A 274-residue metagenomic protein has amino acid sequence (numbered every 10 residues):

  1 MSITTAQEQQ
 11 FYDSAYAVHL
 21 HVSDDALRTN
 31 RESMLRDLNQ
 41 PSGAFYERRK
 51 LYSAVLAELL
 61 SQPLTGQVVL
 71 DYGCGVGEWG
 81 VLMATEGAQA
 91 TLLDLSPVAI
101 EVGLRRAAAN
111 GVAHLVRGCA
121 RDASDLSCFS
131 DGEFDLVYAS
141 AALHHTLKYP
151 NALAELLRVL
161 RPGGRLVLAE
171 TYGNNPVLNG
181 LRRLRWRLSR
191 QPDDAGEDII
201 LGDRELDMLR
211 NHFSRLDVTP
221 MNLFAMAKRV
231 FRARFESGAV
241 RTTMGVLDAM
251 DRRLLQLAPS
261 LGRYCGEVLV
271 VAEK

Functional and structural regions predicted by a protein language model:
M1-L64: Conserved class I S-adenosyl-L-methionine
L70, V76-D125: Class I SAM-dependent methyltransferase SAM/SAH-binding core
S124-L136: A short acidic, Gly/Pro-enriched loop at the edge of an enzyme's catalytic core that lines a small-molecule cofactor
L136-K148: A short SAM/SAH-binding and catalytic strip from SAM-dependent methyltransferases
P150-P162: A short glycine-rich, Lys/Arg-flanked "PGG" loop and its adjoining helix->strand segment in the class I
V167-R190: Conserved class I S-adenosyl-L-methionine
R185-W186, P220-K274: A C-terminal cap/extension of S-adenosyl-L-methionine-dependent methyltransferases that defines the acceptor-substrate
E197-V218: Short alpha-helix
